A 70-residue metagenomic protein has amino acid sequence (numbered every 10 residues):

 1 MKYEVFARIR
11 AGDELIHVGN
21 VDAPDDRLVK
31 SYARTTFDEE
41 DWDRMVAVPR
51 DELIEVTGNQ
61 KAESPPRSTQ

Functional and structural regions predicted by a protein language model:
M1-I16: Short aromatic-glycine-(Arg/Gly/Cys) micro-motifs in beta-strand/loop hairpins
F6, D22, V48: Residues in well-ordered beta-strands of folded domains
G12, V21, T57-N59: Compositionally biased, intrinsically disordered low-complexity segments
L15, S31, E55-T57: Short acidic, gly/pro-rich beta-turn/loop elements at beta-sheet edges and active-site/ligand-binding grooves
I16-P24: A short, exposed loop/beta-hairpin motif centered on an aromatic-Gly-Thr core
D26-R27, L53: Short, charged/polar surface micro-motifs in flexible loops or helix N-caps
L28-T35: Short amphipathic, charge-patterned alpha-helical segments
T35-Q70: Short, mixed-charge low-complexity intrinsically disordered segments
